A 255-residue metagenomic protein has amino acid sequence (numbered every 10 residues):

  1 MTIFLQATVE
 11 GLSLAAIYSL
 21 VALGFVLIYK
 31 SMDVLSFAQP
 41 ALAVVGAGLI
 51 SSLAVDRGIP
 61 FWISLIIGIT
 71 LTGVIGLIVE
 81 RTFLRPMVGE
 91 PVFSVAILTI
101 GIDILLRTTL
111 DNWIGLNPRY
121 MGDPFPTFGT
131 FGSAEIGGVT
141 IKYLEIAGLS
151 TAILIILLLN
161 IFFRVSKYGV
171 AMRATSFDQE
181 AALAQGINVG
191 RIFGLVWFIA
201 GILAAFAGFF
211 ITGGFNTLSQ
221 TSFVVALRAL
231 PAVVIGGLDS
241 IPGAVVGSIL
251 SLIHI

Functional and structural regions predicted by a protein language model:
F4-V55, I78-S94, R173, V233-P242: Single transmembrane alpha-helix segments in multi-pass membrane proteins
L14, I136-L218, I241-V246: Helix-loop-helix "hairpin" substructures at the membrane interface of multi-pass membrane proteins
Y18-A22, L42, G46-I50, S64 (+12 more regions): Alpha-helical transmembrane segments in multi-pass membrane proteins
Q39-L42, G214-I241, V246-G247: Glycine-rich helix-loop "coupling/hinge" segments at transmembrane-helix boundaries in multipass transporters
G58-I102, T109, V246-S251: Alpha-helical transmembrane segments within multi-pass membrane transporters and channels
V74, I100-L116, E145, L157: Mid-bilayer segments of alpha-helical transmembrane spans in multi-pass integral membrane proteins that mediate
I104-E135: Extracellular/periplasmic helix-loop junction at the C-terminal end of a transmembrane helix in multi-pass membrane
I253-I255: Conserved small/polar residues in nucleotide/adenosyl-binding loops
